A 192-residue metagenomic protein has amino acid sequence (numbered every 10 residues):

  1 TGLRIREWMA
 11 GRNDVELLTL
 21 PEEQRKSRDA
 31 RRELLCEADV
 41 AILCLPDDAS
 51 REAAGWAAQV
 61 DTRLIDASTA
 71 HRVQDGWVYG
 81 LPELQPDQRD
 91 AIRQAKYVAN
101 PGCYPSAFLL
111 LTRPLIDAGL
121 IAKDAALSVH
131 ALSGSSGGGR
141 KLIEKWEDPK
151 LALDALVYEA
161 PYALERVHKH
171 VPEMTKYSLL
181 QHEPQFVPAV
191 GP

Functional and structural regions predicted by a protein language model:
G2-Y162, L179, E183: N-terminal Rossmann-like NAD(P) cofactor-binding subdomain of oxidoreductases, focused on the glycine-rich
A163-P192: Oxyanion-binding "anion nests"
